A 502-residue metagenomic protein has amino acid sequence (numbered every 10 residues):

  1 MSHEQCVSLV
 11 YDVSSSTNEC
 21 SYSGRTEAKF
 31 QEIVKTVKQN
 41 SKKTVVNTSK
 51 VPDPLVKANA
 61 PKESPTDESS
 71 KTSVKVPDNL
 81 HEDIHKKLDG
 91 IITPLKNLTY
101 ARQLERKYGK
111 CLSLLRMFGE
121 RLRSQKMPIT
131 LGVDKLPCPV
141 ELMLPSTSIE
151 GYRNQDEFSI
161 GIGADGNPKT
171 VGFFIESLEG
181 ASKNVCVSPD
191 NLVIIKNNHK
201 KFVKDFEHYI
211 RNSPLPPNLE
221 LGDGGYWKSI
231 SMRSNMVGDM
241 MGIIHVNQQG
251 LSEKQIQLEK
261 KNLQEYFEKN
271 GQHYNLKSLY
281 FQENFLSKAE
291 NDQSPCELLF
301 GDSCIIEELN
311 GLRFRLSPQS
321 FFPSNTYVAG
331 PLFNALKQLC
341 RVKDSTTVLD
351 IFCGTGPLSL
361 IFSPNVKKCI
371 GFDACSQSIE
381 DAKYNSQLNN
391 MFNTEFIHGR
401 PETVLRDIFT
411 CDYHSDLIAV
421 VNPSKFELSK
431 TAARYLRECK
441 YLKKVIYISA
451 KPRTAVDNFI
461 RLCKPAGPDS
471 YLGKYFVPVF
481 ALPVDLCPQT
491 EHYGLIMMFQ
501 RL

Functional and structural regions predicted by a protein language model:
M1-P128: Mixed-charge, low-complexity intrinsically disordered regions
E4-C6, N18-C20, G24, K29 (+4 more regions): Rossmann-like S-adenosyl-L-methionine
G24-R25, K29, K38-N40, T44-N47 (+9 more regions): Polybasic, low-complexity RNA-engagement segments
P77-L219: Extended interfacial segments that mediate partner engagement and assembly in macromolecular machines
E141-S148, E220-G222, K228-S231, L482-L486: Short, solvent-exposed loop/turn elements at beta->coil junctions and helix N-caps that rim active or binding pockets
A181-K228, Q248-S287: Internal alpha/beta scaffold segment
R233-N235: Structural signature of eukaryotic scaffold interfaces centered on beta-propeller domains
V237-G242, E491-Y493: Conserved loop-to-beta-strand segment in the C-terminal subdomain of adenylate-forming
